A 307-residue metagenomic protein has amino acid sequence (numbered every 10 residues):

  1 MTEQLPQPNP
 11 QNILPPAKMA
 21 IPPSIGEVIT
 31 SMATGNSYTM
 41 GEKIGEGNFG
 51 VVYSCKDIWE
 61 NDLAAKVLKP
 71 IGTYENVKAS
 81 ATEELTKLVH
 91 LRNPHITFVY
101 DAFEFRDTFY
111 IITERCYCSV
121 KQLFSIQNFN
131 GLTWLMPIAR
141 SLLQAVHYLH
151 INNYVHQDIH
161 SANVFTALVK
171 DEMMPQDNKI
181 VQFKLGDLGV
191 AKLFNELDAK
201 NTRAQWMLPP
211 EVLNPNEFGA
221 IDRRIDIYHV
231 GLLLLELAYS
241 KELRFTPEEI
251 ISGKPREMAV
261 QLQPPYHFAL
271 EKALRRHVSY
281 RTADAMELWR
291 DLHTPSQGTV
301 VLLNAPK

Functional and structural regions predicted by a protein language model:
G41-G47, V52: Protein kinase glycine-rich loop
K78-H90: AlphaC helix of the eukaryotic protein kinase fold
A102: Activation-segment/catalytic-loop signature of the eukaryotic protein kinase fold
R106-S119: Conserved short submotifs of the Hanks-type protein kinase catalytic core that shape the nucleotide-binding pocket
V120-N130: AlphaC helix of the protein kinase catalytic domain
I138-A139: Activation segment signature within eukaryotic-like protein kinase domains
H150-A167, E172: Catalytic-loop of the protein kinase fold
A199-V212: Conserved activation segment of eukaryotic-like protein kinases, specifically the C-terminal portion of the activation
